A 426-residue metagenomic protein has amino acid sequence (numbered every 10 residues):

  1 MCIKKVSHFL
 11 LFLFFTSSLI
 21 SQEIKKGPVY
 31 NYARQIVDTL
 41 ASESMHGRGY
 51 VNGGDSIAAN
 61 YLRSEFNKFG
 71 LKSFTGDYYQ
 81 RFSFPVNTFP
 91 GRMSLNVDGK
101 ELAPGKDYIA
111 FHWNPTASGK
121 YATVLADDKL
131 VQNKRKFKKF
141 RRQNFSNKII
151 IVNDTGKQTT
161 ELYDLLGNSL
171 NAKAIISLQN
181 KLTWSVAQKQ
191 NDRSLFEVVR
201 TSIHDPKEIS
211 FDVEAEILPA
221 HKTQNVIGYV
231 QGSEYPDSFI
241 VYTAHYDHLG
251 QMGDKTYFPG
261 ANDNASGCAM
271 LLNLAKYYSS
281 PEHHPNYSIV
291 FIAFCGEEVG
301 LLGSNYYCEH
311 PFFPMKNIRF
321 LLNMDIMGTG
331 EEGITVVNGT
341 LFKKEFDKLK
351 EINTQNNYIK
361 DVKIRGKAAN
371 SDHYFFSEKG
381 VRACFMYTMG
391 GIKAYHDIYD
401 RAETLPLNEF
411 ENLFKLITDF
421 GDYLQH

Functional and structural regions predicted by a protein language model:
M1-P28: Bacterial Sec-dependent N-terminal signal peptides
L19-S73, V230-G232, P236-D237: N-terminal hydrophobic or amphipathic helices/low-complexity stretches enriched in small/hydrophobic/Pro/Gly
H46-I149: Noncatalytic luminal/extracellular "stalk/propeptide" segments of secretory-pathway proteins
A103-D154, D237, V241-M270, L274-S280: Active-site metal-coordination/substrate-binding segment of hydrolases, especially metallo-dependent peptidases
S118, D128-V131, Q179-G260, K276 (+1 more regions): Soluble metallo-hydrolase cores and metallopeptidase-like ectodomains found primarily in the secretory/periplasmic
A275-L302: Short helix-loop-beta-strand segments that form the rim/entrance of peptidase-like active sites
K276, K393-H426: His/Asp/Glu-rich mid-to-C-terminal helical/loop segments that flank catalytic regions of hydrolases
F294-A394: Metal-dependent peptidase/peptidase-like ectodomains
